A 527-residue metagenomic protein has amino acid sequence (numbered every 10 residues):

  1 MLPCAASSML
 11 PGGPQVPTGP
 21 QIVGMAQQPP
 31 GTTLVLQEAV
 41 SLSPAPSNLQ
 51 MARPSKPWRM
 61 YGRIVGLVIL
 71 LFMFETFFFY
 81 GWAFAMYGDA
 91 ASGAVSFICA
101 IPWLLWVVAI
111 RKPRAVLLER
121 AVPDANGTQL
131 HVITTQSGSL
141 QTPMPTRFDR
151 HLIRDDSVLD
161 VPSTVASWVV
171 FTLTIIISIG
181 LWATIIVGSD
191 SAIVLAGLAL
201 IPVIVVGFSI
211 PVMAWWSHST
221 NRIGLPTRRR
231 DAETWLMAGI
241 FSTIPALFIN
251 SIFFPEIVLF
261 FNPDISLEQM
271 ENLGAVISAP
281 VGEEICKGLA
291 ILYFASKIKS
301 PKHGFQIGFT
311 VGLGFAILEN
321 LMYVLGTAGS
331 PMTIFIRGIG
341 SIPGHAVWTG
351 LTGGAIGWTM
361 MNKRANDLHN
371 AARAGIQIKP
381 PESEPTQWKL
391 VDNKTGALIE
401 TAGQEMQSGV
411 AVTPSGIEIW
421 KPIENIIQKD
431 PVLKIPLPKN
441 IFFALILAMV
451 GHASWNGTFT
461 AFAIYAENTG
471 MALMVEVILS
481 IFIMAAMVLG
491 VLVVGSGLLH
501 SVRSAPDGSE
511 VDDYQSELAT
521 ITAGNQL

Functional and structural regions predicted by a protein language model:
C4-L527: Hydrophobic alpha-helical segments at protein termini of multi-pass membrane proteins
